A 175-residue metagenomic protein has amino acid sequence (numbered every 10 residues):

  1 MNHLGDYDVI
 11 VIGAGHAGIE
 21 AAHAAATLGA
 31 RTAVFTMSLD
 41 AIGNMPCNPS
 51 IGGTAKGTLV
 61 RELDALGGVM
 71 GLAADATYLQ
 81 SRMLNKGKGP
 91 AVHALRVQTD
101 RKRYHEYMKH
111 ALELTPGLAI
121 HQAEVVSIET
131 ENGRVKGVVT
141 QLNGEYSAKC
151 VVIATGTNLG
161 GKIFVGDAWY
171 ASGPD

Functional and structural regions predicted by a protein language model:
N2-H3, E145: Short, flexible hinge/linker loops that cap or flank conserved catalytic cores
H3-A17: Beta1/beta-strand and adjacent pyrophosphate-binding region of the FAD-binding site in flavoprotein oxidoreductases
D6, H23-E131, L142, A154-D175: Conserved N-terminal/central alpha/beta ligand/cofactor-binding core
D8, K136, K149: Conserved acidic residues
I12, E145-T155: Short hydrophobic core segments
I19-A21: N-terminal amphipathic, basic-rich helices that act as targeting or association modules
V139: Acidic, glycine-enriched active-site microenvironments
